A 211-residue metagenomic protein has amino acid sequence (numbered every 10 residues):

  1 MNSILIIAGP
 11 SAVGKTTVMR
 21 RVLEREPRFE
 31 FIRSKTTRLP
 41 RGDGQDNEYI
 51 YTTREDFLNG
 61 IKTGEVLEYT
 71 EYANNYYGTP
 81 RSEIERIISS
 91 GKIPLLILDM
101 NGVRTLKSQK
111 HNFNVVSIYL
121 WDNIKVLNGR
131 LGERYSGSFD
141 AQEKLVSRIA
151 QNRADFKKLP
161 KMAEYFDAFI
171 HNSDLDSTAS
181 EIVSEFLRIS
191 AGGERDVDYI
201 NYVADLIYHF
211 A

Functional and structural regions predicted by a protein language model:
I7: Hydrophobic anchor at the beta1->P-loop junction of P-loop NTPases
P10: P-loop (Walker A) phosphate-binding loop of NTP-binding proteins
V13: ATP-binding Walker
T16: Walker A/P-loop
E24-I32: Post-Walker A helix-loop "phosphate-sensing" segment adjacent to the P-loop in P-loop NTPases
T36-P94, M100-G102: ATP-dependent small-molecule kinase phosphotransfer cores that center on conserved nucleotide phosphate-binding segments
P94-M100, K110-R134, H171: Conserved phosphate-donor/acceptor-positioning beta-strand/loop module used by diverse small-molecule
F139-E185, V197-A211: Small-molecule kinase domains that catalyze NTP-dependent phosphoryl transfer to phosphate-bearing small molecules
